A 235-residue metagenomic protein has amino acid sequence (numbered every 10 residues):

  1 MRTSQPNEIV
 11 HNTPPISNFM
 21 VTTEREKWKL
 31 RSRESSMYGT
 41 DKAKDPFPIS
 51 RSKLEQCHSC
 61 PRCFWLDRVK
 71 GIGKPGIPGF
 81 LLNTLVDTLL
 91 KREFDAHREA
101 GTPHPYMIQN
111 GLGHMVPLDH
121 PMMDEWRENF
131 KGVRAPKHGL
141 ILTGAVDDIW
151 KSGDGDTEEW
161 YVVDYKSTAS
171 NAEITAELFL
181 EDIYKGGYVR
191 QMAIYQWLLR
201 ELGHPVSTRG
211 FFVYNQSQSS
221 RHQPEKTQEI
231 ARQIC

Functional and structural regions predicted by a protein language model:
R2-S4, E8-W160: Metal-dependent nuclease catalytic cores that hydrolyze phosphodiester bonds in DNA/RNA, characterized by
W126-C235: Mg2+/Mn2+-dependent nuclease catalytic core
